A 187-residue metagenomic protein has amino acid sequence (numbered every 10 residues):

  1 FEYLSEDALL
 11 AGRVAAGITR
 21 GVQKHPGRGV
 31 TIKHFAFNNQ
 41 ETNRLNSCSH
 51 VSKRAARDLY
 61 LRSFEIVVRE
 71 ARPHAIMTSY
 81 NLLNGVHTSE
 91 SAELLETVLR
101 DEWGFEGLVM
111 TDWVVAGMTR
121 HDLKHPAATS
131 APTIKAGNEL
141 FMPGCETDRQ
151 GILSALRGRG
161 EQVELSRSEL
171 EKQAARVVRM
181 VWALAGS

Functional and structural regions predicted by a protein language model:
F1-S187: Glycoside hydrolase catalytic-domain context in secreted enzymes
